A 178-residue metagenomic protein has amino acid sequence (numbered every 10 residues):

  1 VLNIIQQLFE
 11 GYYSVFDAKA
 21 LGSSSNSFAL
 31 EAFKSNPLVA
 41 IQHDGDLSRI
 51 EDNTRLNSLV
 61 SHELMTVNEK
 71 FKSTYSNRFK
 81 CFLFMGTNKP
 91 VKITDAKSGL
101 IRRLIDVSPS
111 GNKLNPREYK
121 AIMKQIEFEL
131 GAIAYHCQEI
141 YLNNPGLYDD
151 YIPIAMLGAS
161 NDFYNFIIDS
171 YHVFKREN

Functional and structural regions predicted by a protein language model:
V1-N178: Feature primarily recognizes SF3-like P-loop helicase cores of small DNA viruses
